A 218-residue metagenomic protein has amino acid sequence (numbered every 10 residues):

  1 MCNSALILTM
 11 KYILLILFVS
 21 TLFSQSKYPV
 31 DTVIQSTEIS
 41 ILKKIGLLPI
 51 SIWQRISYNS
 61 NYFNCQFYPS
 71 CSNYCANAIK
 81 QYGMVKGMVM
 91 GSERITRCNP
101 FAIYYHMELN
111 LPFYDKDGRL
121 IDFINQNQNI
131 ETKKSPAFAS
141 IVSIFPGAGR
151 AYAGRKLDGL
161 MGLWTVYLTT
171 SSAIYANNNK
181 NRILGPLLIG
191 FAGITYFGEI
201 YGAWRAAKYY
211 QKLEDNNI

Functional and structural regions predicted by a protein language model:
C2-I13: Positively charged n-region of N-terminal signal peptides that target proteins for export
Y12-T21: Sec-dependent N-terminal signal peptides
L22-S26: Boundary at the C-terminal end of the N-terminal hydrophobic targeting segment
Y28-T32: Bulky hydrophobic segments
V33-I218: Hydrophobic alpha-helical membrane segments
